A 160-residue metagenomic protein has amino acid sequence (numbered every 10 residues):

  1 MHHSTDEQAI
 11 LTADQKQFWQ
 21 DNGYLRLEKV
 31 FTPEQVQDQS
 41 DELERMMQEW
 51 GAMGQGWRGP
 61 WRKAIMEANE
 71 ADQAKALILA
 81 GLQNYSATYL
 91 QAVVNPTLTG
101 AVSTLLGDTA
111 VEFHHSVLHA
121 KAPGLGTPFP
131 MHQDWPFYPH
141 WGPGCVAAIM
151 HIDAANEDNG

Functional and structural regions predicted by a protein language model:
M1-N22, E28-M131, P136-H140: Non-heme Fe(II)-dependent double-stranded beta-helix
Q55, D158-G160: Short acidic, gly/pro-rich beta-turn/loop elements at beta-sheet edges and active-site/ligand-binding grooves
T109-V111, A155-D158: Short, conserved beta-turn/loop elements at beta-strand boundaries and strand-helix junctions
P139-E157: Short, conserved beta-strand element in jelly-roll/cupin
